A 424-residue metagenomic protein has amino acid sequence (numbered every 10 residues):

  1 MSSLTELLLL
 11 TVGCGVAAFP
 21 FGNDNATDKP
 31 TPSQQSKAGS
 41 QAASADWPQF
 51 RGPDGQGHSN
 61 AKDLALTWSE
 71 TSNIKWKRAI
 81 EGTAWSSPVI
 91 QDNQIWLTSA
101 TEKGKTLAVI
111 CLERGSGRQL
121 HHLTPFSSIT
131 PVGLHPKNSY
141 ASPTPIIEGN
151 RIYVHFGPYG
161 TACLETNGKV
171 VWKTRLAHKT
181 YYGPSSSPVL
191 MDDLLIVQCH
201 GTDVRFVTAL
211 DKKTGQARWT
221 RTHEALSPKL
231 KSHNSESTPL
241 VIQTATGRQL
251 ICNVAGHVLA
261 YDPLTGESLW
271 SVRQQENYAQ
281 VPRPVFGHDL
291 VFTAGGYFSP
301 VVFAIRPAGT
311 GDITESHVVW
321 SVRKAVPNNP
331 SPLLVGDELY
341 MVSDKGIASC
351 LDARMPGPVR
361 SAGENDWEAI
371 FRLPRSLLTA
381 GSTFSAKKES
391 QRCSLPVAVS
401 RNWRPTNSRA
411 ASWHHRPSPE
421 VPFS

Functional and structural regions predicted by a protein language model:
M1-G22: Sec-dependent N-terminal signal peptides
A18-S424: Noncatalytic, solvent-exposed loop/strand surfaces of beta-propeller-type extracellular/periplasmic domains
